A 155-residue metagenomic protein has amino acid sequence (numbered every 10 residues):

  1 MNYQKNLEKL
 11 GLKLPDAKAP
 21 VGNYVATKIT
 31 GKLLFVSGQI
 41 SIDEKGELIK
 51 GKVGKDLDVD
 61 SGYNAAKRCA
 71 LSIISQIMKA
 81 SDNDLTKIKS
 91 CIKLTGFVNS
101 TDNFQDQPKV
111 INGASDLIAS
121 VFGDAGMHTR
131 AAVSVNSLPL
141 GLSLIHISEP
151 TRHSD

Functional and structural regions predicted by a protein language model:
M1-V21: Basic, amphipathic N-terminal segments that precede the first structured/catalytic domain
A26, T30-D60: RNase H-like nuclease fold core
L34, G38, I92-T101: Short, well-ordered beta-strand segments in beta-rich or mixed alpha/beta enzyme and ligand-binding folds
A65-S81, A114-L117: Short, well-ordered amphipathic alpha-helical segments that serve as non-catalytic structural scaffolds within diverse
A80-K89: Phosphate/pyrophosphate-binding loops at sites that engage ATP/ADP/AMP, CoA/4′-phosphopantetheine, polyphosphate
T86, T101-V110: Short glycine/threonine-rich loop-to-helix capping motif typified by GTGT followed within a few residues by an Asp-Pro
P108-L144: Short, conserved loop-to-beta-strand elements that form functional interface hotspots
S143-I145, E149-D155: Residue-level detector of conserved catalytic or cofactor/ligand-binding positions in enzyme active sites
